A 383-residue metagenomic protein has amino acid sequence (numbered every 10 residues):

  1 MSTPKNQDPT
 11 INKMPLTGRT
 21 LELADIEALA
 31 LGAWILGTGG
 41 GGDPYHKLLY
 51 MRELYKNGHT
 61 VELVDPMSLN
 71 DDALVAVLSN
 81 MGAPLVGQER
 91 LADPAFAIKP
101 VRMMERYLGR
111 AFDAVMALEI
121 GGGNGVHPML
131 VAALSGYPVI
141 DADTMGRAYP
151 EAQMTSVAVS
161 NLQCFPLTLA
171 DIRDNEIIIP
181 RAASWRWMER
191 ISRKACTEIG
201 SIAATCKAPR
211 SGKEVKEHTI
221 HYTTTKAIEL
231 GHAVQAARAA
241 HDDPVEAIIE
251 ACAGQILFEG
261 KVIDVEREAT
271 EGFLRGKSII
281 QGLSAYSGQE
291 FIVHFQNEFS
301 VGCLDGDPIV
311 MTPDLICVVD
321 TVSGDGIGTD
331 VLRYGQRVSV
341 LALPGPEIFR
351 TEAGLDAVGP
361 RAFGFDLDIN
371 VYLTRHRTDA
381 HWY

Functional and structural regions predicted by a protein language model:
G18-L54: N-terminal phosphate-binding or glycine-rich loops at protein starts, especially the Walker A/P-loop of NTPases
D43-K47, A97-I98, L118-L130, G146-E151: Short glycine/serine/threonine-rich phosphate/pyrophosphate-binding segments that cradle anionic phosphate groups
M67-D113: Glycine-rich oxoanion-binding loops at beta->alpha junctions
L69-P84, M154-A195: A structural-propensity feature for long, helix-poor, extended segments
A111-N124, P138-I140: A short, small-residue-rich loop immediately preceding and capping a beta-strand
A133-Q153: Short, acidic/small-residue loops that bind anionic groups at enzyme active sites
E229-G282: Oxyanion-binding "anion nests"
E266-Y383: C-terminal non-catalytic interaction/assembly regions of soluble proteins
